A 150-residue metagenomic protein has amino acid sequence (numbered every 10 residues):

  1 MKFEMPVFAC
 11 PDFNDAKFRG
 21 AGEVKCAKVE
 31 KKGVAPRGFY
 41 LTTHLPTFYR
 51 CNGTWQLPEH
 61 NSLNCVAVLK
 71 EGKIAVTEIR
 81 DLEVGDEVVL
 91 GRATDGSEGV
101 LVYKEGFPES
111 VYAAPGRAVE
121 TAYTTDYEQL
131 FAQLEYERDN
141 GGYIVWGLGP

Functional and structural regions predicted by a protein language model:
M1-P150: Metallocofactor- and cofactor-centric catalytic cores in central/energy metabolism, strongly enriched
